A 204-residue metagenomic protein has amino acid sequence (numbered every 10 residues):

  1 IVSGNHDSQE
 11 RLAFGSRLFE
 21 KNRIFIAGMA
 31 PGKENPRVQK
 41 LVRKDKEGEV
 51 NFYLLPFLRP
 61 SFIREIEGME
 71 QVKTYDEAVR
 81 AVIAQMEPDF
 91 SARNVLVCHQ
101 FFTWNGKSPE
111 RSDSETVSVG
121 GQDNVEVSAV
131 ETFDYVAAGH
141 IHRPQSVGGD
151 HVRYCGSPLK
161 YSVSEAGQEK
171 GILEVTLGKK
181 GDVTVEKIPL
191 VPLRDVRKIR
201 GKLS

Functional and structural regions predicted by a protein language model:
I1-V2, H6-S204: Extended recognition/assembly regions associated with phosphoester-bond processing machinery
